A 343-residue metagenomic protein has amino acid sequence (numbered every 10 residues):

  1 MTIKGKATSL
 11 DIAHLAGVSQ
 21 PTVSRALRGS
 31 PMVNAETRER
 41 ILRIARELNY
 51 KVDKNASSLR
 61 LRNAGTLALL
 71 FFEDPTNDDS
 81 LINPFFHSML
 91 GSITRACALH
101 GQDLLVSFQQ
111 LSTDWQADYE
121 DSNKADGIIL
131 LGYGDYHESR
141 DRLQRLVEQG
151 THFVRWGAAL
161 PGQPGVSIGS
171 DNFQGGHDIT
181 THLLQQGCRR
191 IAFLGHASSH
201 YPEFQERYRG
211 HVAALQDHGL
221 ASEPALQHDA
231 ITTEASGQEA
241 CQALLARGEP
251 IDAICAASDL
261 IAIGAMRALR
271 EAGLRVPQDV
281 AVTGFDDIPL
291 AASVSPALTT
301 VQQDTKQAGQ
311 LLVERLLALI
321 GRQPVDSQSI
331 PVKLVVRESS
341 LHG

Functional and structural regions predicted by a protein language model:
M1-G65: N-terminal helix-turn-helix DNA-binding module of bacterial transcription factors
M1-K4, R62, T66-T181, A246 (+2 more regions): Alpha-helical recognition/docking segments in bacterial nutrient-uptake and carbohydrate-utilization systems
E47-D53, Q109-T113, M266: Short gly/ser/thr-rich secondary-structure transition/capping motifs
L70, L130-L131, L194, C255 (+1 more regions): Short hydrophobic segments within beta-strands
P75-S88, V106-W115, G134, I168-D178 (+5 more regions): Hinge/beta->alpha junction and helix N-cap segments in small-molecule ligand-binding domains
R190, S222-A225, V276-A281: Short acidic capping loops at alpha-helix termini that bridge into adjacent secondary structure
Q238-G343: Flexible loop/turn connectors
